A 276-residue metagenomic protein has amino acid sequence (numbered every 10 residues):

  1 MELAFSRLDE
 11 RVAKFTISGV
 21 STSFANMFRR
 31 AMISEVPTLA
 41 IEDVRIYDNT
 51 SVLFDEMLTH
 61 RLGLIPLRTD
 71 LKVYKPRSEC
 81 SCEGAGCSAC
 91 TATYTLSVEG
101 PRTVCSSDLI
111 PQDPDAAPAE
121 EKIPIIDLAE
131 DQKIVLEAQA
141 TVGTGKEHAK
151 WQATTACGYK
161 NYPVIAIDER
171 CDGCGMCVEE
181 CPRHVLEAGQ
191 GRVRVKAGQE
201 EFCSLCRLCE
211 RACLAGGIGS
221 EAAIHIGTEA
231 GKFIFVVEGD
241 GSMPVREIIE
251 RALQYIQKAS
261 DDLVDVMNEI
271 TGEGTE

Functional and structural regions predicted by a protein language model:
M1-E276: Protein-protein interaction/assembly regions in multi-subunit complexes
